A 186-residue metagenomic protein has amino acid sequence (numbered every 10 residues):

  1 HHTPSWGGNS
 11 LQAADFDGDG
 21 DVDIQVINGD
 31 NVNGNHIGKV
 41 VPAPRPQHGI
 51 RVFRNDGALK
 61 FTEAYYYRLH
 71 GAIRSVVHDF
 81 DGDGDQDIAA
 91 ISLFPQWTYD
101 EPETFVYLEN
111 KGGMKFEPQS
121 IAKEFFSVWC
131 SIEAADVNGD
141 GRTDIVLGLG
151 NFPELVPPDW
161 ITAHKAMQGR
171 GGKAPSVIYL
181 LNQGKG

Functional and structural regions predicted by a protein language model:
H1-G186: Beta-propeller-forming repeat regions
